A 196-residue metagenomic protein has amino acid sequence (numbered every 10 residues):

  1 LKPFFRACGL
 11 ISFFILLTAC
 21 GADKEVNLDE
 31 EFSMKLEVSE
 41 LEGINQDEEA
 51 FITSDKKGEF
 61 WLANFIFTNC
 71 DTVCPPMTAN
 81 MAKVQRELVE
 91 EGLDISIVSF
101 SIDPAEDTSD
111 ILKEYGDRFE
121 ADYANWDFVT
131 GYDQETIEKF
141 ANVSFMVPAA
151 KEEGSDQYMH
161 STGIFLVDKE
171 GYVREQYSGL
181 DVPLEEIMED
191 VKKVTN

Functional and structural regions predicted by a protein language model:
L1-G9: Bacterial N-terminal signal peptides that target proteins for export
I15-A19: C-terminal motif of bacterial Sec signal peptides marking the signal peptidase cleavage site
K24-D55, A79: N-terminal "domain-start" segment that seeds a small globular fold
L36-E37, E59-F60, M159-S161: Short, small/polar residue-rich loop motifs at catalytic or cofactor-binding pockets
F51-P75, M81: Short active-site neighborhood of thiol/selenol oxidoreductases, capturing the structured segment around
L62-A63, I97, I164: Hydrophobic beta-strand anchors of alpha/beta hydrolase catalytic cores
T78-F140: Structural microenvironment flanking redox-active thiols in thiol-disulfide oxidoreductases
E152-N196: Thiol-/selenol-based redox modules, centered on thioredoxin-like and closely related oxidoreductase domains
